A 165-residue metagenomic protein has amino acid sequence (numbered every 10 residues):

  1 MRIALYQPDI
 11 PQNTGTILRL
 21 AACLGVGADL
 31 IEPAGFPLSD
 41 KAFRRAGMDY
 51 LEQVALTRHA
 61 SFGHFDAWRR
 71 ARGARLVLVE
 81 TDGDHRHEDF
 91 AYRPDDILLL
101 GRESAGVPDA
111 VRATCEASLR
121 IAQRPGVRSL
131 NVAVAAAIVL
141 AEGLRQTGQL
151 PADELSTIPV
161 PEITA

Functional and structural regions predicted by a protein language model:
M1-A165: Post-transcriptional modification and biogenesis factors for structured RNAs of the translation apparatus
